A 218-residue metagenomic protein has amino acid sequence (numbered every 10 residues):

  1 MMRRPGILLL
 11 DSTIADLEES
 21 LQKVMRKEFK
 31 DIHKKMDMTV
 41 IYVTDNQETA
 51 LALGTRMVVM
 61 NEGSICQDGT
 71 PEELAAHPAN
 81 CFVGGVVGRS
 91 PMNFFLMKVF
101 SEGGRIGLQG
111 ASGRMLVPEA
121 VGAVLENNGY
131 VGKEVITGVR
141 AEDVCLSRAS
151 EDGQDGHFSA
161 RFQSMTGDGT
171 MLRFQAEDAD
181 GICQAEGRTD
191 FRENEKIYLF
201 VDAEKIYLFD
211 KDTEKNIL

Functional and structural regions predicted by a protein language model:
M1-F82: ABC ATPase nucleotide-binding domains
L17, V24, G85-V86, S147 (+1 more regions): Residues that scaffold the ATP/ADP-binding catalytic core of kinase and kinase-like folds
I41, F94-L96, R173: Conserved hydrophobic/aromatic beta-strand scaffold that supports enzyme active sites
E48, E72, C81, N93 (+3 more regions): Glycine-centered loop/turn positions within well-structured domains that cap or flank conserved ligand/cofactor-binding
I65, N93, G156: Exposed loop/turn and edge beta-strand positions of beta-sandwich/beta-sheet ligand-binding modules
H77-E102, D202: C-terminal boundary and immediately downstream tail of ABC-type ATPase nucleotide-binding domains
E102-L218: Non-catalytic connector elements of ABC transporters
